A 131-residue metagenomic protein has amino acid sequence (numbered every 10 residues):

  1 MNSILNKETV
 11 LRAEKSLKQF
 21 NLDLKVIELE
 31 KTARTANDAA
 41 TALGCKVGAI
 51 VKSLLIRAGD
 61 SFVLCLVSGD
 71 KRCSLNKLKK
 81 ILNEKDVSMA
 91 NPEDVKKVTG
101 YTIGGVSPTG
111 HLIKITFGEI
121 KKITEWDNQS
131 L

Functional and structural regions predicted by a protein language model:
M1-L131: Extended, low-hydrophobicity, polar/charged segments
